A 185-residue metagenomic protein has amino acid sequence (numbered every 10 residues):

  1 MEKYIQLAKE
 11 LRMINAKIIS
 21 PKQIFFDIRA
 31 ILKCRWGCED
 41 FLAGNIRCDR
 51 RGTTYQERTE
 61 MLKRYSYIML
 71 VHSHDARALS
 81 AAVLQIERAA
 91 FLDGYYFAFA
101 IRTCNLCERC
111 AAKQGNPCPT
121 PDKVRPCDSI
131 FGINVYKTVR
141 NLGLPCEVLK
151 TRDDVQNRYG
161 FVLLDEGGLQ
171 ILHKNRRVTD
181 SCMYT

Functional and structural regions predicted by a protein language model:
I14-K17, Q23-T185: Catalytic cores of enzyme domains
